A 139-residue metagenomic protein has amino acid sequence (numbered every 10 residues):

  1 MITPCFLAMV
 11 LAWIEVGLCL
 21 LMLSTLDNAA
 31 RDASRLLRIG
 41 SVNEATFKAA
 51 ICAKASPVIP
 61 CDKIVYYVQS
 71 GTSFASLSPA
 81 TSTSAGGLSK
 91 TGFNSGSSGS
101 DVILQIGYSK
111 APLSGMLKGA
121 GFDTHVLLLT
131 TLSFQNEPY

Functional and structural regions predicted by a protein language model:
M1-K54: Alpha-helical assembly-interface signal, strongest on the long, hydrophobic N-terminal helix that forms
D32-Y139: Short, conserved structural patches
